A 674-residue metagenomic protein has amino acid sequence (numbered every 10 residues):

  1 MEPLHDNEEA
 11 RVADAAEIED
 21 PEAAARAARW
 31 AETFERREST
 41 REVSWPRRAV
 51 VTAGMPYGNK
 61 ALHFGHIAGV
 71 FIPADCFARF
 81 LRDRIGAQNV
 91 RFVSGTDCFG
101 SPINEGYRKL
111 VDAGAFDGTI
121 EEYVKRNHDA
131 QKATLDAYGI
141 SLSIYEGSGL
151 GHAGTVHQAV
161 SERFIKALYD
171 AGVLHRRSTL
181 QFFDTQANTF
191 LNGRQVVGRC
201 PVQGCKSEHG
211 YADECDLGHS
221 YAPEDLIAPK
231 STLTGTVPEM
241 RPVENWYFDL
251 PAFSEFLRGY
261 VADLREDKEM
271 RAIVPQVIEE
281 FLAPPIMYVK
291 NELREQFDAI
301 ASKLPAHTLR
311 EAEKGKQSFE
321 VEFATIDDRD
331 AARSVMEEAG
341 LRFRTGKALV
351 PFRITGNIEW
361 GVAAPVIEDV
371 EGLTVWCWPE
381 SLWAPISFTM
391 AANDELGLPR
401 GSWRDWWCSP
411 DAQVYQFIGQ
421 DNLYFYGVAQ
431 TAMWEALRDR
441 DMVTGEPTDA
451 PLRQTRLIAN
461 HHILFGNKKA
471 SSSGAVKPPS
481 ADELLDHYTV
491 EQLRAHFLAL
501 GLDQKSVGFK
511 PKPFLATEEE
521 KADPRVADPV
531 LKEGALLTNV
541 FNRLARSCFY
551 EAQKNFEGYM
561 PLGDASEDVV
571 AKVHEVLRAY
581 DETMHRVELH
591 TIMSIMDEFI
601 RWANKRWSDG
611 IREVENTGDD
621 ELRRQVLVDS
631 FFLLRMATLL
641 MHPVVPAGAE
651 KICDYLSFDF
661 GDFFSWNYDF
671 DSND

Functional and structural regions predicted by a protein language model:
M1-P46, L110, R177-F182, Q186 (+6 more regions): Basic, alpha-helical terminal appendages of large translation-related enzymes
P3-A87, R91-S94, C98, A159 (+2 more regions): Structured secondary-structure scaffolds
T96-P102, G106: Short, charge-patterned binding micro-sites
G106-R126: A charged helix-plus-loop insertion that forms the helical arch/lid used to bind and gate nucleic-acid substrates
Y123-L135, Y426: Structured alpha-helical segments in the cores of large, soluble enzyme domains
A130-Y211, S254, R258-E266: A broadly conserved sequence feature marking short terminus-proximal activation segments in nucleic acid-centric
L191, S207-G210, Y221-A222, V237-M240: Cys/His-rich microdomains that often coordinate metals
E244, G259-D263, Q276-T308, K477 (+1 more regions): Conserved nucleotide- and phosphate/pyrophosphate-binding catalytic cores in adenylate/nucleotidyl-handling enzymes
